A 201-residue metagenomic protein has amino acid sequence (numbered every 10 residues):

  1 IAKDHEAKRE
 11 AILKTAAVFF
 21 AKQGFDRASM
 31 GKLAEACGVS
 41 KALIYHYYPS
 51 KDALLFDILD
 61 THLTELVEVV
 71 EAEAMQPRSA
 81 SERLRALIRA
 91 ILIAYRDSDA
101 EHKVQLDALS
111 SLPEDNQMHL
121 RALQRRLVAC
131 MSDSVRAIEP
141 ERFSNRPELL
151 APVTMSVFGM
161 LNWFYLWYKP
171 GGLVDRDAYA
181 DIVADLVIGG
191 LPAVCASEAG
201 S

Functional and structural regions predicted by a protein language model:
I1-A7, K14, V18, C195-S201: N-terminal intrinsically disordered/low-complexity leader segments
K8-A16, L33, I58-L66, V70 (+1 more regions): Generic hydrophobic, amphipathic alpha-helix propensity
A11, T15, F19-A53, D57: Helix-turn-helix
Y45-Y48, L106-L112, F164: Short helix-capping/turn signature of helix-turn-helix
D57, E71-D97, V153-V157: Hydrophobic alpha-helical connector segments
T64-V67, E71, E114-P140, A151-M155 (+3 more regions): Amphipathic alpha-helical packing segments from all-alpha helical-bundle domains
L92-S132, F143-P147: Short secondary-structure transition hinges
I93, D97, V128-A137, F158-M160 (+1 more regions): C-terminal peripheral helix-coil segments that are non-catalytic and often amphipathic
